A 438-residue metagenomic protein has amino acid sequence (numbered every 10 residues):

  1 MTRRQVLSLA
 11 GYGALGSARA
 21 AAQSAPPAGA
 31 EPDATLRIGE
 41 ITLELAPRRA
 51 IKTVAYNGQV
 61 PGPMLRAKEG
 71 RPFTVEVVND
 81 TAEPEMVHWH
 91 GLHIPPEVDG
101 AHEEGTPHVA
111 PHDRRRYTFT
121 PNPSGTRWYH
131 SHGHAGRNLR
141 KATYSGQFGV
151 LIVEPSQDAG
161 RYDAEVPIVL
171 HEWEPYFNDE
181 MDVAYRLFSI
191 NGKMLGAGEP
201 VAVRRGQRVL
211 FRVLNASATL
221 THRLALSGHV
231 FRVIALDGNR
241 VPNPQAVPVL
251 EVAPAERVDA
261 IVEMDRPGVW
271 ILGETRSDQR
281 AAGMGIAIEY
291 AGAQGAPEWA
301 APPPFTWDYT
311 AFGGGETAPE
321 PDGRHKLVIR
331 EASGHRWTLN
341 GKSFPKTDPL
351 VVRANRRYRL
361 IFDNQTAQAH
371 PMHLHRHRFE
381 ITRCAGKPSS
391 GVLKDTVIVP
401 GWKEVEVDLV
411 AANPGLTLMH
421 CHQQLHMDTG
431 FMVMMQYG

Functional and structural regions predicted by a protein language model:
M1-A14: N-terminal secretory signal peptides and thylakoid transit peptides that target proteins across membranes
S17-A46, K52: C-terminal segment of N-terminal export signals and the immediately downstream linker at the start of the mature
A21-T35, N138, T143-P175, P242-A369 (+2 more regions): Extended terminal and domain-junction accessory segments
R48-R66, S189-V201, G334-A354: N-terminal edge beta-strand
V60, M64-A67, G91-P123, G196-V201 (+3 more regions): Extracytoplasmic beta-sandwich strand-turn segments characteristic of Greek-key/jelly-roll folds
V77-T81, N215-A216, F362-T366: Asparagine-centered strand-capping/turn motif at beta-strand->loop junctions
Y117-V153: Hydrophobic or amphipathic alpha-helical targeting/insertion segments
A164-Q207, L214-A218, W337: Acidic-aromatic/histidine active-site loop/patch
